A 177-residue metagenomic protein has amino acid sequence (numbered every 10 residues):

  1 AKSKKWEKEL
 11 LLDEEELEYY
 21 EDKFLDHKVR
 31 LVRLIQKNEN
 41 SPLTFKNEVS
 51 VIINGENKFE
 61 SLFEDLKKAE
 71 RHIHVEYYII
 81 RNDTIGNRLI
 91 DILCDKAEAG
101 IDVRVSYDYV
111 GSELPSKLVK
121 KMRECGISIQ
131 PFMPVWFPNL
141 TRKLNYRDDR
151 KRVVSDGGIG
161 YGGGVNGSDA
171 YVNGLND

Functional and structural regions predicted by a protein language model:
A1-D177: N-terminal localization/anchoring segments of enzymes in phospholipid and broader phosphate metabolism
